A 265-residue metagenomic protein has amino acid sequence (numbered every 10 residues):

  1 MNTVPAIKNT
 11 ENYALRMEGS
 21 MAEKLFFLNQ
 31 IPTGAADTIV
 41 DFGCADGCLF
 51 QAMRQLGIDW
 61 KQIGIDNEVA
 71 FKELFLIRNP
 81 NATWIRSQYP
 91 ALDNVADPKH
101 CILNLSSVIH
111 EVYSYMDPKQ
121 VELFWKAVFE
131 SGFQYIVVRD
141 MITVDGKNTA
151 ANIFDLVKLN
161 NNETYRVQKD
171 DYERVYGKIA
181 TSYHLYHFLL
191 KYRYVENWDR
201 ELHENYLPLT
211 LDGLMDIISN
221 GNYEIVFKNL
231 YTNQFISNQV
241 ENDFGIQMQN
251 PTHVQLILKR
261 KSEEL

Functional and structural regions predicted by a protein language model:
M1-V95, S131-L265: Class I (Rossmann-like) S-adenosyl-L-methionine-dependent methyltransferase catalytic domain, capturing the SAM-binding
N104: A conserved beta-strand element that flanks and buttresses the S-adenosyl-L-methionine
S107-V112, D140: Short catalytic micro-motifs in class I SAM-dependent methyltransferases
V112-V128: A short, conserved alpha-helix within the catalytic core of class I
